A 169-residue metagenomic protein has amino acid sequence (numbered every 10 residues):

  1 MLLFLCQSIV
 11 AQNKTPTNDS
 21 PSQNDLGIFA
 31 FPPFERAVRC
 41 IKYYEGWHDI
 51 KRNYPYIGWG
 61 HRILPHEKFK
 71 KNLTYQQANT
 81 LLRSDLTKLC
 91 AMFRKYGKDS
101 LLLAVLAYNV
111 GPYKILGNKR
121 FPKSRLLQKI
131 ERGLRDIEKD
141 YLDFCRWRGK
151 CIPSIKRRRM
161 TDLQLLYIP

Functional and structural regions predicted by a protein language model:
M1-Q12: Classical Sec-dependent N-terminal signal peptides that target proteins to the secretory pathway
Q12-H48, H61-H66, L73-L89, K114-P169: Long, amphipathic alpha-helical surface segments
H48-N53, M92-L102, D140: Surface-exposed patches in mature extracellular/periplasmic domains of secreted proteins
R52-Y54, E67-K70: Short, glycine/acidic-enriched capping/hinge loops at junctions between secondary-structure elements
N53-I57, H61: Early exported N-terminus immediately downstream of N-terminal targeting peptides
S100-K114: Short N-proximal segments of mature Sec-exported proteins
